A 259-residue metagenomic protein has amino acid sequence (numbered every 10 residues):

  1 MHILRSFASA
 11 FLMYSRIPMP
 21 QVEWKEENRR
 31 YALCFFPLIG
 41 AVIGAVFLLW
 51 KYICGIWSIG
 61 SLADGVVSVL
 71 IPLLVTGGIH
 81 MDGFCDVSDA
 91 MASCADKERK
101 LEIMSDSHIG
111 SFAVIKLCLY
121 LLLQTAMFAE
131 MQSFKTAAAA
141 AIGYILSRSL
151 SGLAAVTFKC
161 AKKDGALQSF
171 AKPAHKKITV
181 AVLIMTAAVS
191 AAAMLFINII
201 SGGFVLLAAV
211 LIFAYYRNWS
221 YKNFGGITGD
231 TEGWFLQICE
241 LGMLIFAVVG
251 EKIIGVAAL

Functional and structural regions predicted by a protein language model:
M1-G77, A95-L101, D106, F112-L259: Hydrophobic alpha-helical transmembrane segments
I79-G83: Juxtamembrane transmembrane-helix boundary signature
